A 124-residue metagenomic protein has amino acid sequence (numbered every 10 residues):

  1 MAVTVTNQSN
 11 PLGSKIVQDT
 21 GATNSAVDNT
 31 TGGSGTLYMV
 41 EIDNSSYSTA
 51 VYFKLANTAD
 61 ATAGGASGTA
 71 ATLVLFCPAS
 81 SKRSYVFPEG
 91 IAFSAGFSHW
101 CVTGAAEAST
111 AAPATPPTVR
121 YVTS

Functional and structural regions predicted by a protein language model:
A2-G32, T103-S124: C-terminal interaction-tip segments
N29-T30, I42-S46: Asparagine-centered strand-capping/turn motif at beta-strand->loop junctions
G33-L37: Short coil/turn motif common to extracellular beta-sandwich-like domains
Y38, T49-F53, P117: Short beta-strand/loop motifs in extracellular/secreted proteins, especially within beta-sandwich accessory domains
Y38-V40, G90-S109: Noncatalytic modules at the cell exterior or secretory-pathway interfaces, chiefly beta-strand-rich lectin/adhesion
S46-T69: Short, surface-exposed beta-strand/strand-loop-strand elements in extracellular ectodomains
L75-S81: Short proline/glycine- and polar residue-rich coil/turn motifs
K82-G90: Exposed aromatic-hydrophobic patches
